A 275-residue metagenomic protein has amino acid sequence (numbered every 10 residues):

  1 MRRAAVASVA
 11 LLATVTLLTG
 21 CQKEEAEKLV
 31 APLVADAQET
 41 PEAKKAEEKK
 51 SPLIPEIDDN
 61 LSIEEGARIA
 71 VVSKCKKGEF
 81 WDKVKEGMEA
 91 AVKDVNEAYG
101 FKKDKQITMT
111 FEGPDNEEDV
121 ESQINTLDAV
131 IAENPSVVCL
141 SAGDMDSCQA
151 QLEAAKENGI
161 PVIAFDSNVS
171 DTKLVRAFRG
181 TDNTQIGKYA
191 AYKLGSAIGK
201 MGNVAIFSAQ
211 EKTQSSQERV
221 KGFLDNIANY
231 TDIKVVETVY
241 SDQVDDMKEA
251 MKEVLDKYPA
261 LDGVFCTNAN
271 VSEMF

Functional and structural regions predicted by a protein language model:
M1-S8: Bacterial N-terminal signal peptides that target proteins for export
L11-L12: Repetitive helical segments and hydrophobic/amphipathic motifs
T16-G20: C-terminal motif of bacterial Sec signal peptides marking the signal peptidase cleavage site
C21-F275: A residue-level marker of the well-folded mature domains of exported/periplasmic proteins
